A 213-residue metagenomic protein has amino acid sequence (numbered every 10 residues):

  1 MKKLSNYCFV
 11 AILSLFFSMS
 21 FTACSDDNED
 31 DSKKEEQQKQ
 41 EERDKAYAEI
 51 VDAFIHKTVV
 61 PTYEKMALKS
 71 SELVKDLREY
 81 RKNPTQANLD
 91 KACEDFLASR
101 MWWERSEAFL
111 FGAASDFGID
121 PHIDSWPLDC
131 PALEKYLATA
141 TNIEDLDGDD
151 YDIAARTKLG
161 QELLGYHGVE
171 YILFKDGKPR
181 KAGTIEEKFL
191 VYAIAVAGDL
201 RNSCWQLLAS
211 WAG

Functional and structural regions predicted by a protein language model:
M1-A11: Bacterial N-terminal signal peptides that target proteins for export
S14-S18: Alpha-helical transmembrane segments
M19-A23: C-terminal motif of bacterial Sec signal peptides marking the signal peptidase cleavage site
S25-N28: Bacterial signal peptide processing site
K34-G213: Mature extracytoplasmic or organellar-lumen-exposed domains after removal of signal/transit peptides
